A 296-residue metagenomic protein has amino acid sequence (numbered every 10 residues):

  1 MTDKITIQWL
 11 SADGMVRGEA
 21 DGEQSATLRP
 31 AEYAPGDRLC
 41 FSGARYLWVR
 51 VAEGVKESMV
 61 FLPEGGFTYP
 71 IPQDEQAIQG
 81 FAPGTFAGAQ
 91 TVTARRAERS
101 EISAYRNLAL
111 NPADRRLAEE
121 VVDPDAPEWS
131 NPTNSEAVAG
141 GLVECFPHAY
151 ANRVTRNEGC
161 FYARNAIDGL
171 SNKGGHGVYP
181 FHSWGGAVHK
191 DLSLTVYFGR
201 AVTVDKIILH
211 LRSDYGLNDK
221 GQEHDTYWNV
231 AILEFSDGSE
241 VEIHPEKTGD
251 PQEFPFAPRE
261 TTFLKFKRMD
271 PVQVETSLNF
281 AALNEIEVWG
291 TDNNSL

Functional and structural regions predicted by a protein language model:
M1-Y197, R212, L217-E223, N294-L296: Disordered, acidic Ser/Thr/Pro-rich linker "stalks" and the adjacent N-terminal cap of the next globular domain
Y33-A34, A44, V202, T226-W228 (+1 more regions): Short proline/glycine-enriched turn/loop motifs at strand-loop junctions of beta-rich domains
V188-S193, D214-L296: Trp- and acidic/polar-enriched beta-sheet ligand-binding modules for extracellular glycan and matrix recognition
F198-A201, A257-R259: Hydrophobic loop/turn residues within beta-sheet-rich immunoglobulin-like superfamily modules
V204-K206: Contiguous beta-strand segments within globular domains
